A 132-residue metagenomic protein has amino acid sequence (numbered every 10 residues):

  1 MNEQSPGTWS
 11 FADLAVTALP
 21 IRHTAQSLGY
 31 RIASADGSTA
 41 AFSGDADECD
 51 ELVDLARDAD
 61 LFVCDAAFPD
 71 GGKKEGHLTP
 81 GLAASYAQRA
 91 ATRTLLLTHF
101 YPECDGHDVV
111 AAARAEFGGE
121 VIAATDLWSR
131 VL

Functional and structural regions predicted by a protein language model:
M1-D54, D126-L132: Core dinuclear metal-dependent hydrolase active-site scaffold
E48-R130: Cap/insert and terminal regions of metallo-dependent hydrolase folds
